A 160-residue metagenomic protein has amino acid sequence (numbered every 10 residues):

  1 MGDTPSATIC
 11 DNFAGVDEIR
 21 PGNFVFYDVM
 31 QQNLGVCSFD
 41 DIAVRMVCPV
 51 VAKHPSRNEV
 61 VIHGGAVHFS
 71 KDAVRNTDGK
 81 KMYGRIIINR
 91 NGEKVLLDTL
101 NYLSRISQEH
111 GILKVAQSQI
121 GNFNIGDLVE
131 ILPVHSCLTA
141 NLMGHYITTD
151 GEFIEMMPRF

Functional and structural regions predicted by a protein language model:
M1-F160: Active-site anion/phosphate-binding pocket segments in diverse small-molecule metabolic enzymes
